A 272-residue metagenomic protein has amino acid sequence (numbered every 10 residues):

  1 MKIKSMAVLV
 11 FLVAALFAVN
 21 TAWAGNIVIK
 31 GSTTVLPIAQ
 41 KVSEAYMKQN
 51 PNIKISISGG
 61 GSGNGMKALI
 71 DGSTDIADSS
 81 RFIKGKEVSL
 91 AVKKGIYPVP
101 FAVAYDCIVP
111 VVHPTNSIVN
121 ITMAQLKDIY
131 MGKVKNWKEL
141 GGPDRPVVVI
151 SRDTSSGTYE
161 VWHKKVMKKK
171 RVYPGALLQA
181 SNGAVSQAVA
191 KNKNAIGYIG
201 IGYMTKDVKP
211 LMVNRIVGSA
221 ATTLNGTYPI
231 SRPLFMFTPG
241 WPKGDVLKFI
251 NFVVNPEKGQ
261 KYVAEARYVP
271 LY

Functional and structural regions predicted by a protein language model:
M1-I3: N-terminal secretory signal peptides that target proteins for export/translocation
S5-A7, T33: Sequence-pattern detector for short linear motifs and compositional/periodic biases rather than a specific fold
A7-V19: Bacterial N-terminal signal peptides
W23-Y272: Exported/periplasmic ABC-transporter solute-binding proteins
